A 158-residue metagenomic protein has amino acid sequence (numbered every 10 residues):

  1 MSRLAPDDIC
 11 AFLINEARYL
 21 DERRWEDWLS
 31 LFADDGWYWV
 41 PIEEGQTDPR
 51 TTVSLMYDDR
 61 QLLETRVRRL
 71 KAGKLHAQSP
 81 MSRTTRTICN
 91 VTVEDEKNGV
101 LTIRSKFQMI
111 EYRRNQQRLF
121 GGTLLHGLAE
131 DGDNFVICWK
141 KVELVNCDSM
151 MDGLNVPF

Functional and structural regions predicted by a protein language model:
M1-D34: Short, low-complexity N-terminal intrinsically disordered segments enriched in polar/charged residues
L4, T51, Q116: Conserved aromatic-histidine-acidic binding/catalytic patches
P6-D8, L13, Q78-T85, C89 (+1 more regions): Short secondary-structure boundary segments
D7-A11, S54, Q61, L119: A generic "alpha-helical surface" signal
E16, W28, L63, I103 (+1 more regions): Hydrophobic pocket/interface hotspot
E16-R18, K74-M81, Y112-N115: Short helix-to-loop capping/linker segments positioned immediately adjacent to catalytic or ligand/cofactor-binding
D34-R104: A solvent-exposed, acidic/Ser-Thr-rich amphipathic alpha-helical stretch
T85, T92-F158: A beta-strand edge to alpha-helix "cap/lid" segment located at domain peripheries
